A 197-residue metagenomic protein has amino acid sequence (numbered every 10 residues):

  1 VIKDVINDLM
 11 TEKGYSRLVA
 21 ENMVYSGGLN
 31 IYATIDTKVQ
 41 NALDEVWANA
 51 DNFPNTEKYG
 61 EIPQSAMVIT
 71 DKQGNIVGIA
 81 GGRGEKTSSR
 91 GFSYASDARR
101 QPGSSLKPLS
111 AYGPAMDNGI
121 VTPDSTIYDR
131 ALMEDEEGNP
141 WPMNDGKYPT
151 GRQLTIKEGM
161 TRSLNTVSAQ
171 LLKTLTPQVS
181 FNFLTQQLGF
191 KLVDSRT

Functional and structural regions predicted by a protein language model:
V1-G14: Long, well-ordered, tryptophan-enriched scaffold segments
G14-K58: Conserved, well-ordered alpha-helix/loop/beta-strand core segments that scaffold catalytic motifs
S26-N30, K38, A42, I62-Q64 (+5 more regions): Extracytoplasmic
L43, G74, Q101-D129, G159: Active-site SXXK
Y59-S88: A short, well-structured edge-of-sheet supersecondary motif
E85-D97: A short, polar/charged loop-to-alpha-helix boundary motif
S89, P123, Q186-T197: Extracellular-facing binding/remodeling surfaces
I120-F181, S195-T197: Conserved catalytic neighborhood of penicillin-recognizing serine enzymes
